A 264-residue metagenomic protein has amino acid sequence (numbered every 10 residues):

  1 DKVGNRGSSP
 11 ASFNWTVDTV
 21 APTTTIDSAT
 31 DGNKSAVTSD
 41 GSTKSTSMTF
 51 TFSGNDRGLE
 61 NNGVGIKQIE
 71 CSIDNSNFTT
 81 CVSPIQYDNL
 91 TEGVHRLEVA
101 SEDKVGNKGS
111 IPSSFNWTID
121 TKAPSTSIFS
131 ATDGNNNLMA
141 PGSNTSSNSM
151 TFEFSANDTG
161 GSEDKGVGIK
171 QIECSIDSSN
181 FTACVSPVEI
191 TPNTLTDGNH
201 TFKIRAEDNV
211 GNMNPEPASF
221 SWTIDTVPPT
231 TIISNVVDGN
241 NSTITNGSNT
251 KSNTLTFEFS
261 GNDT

Functional and structural regions predicted by a protein language model:
D1-T264: Low-complexity, disordered linker/stalk regions enriched in Pro/Thr/Ser/Gly
